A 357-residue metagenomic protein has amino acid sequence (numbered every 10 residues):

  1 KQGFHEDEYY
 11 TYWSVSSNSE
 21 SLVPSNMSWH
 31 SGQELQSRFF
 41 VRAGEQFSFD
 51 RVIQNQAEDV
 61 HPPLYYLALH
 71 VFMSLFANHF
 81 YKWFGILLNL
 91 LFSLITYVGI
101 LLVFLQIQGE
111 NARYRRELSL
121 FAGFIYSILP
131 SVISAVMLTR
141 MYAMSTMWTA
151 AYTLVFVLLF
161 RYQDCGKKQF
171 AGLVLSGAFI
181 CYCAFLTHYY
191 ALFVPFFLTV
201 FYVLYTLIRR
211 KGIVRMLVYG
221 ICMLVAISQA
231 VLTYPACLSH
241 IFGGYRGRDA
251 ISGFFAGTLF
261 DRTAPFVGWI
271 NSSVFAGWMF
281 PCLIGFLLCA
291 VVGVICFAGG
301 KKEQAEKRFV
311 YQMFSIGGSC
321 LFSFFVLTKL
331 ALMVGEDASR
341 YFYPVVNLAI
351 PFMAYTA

Functional and structural regions predicted by a protein language model:
K1-E110, Y114-A357: Terminal, non-globular segments
